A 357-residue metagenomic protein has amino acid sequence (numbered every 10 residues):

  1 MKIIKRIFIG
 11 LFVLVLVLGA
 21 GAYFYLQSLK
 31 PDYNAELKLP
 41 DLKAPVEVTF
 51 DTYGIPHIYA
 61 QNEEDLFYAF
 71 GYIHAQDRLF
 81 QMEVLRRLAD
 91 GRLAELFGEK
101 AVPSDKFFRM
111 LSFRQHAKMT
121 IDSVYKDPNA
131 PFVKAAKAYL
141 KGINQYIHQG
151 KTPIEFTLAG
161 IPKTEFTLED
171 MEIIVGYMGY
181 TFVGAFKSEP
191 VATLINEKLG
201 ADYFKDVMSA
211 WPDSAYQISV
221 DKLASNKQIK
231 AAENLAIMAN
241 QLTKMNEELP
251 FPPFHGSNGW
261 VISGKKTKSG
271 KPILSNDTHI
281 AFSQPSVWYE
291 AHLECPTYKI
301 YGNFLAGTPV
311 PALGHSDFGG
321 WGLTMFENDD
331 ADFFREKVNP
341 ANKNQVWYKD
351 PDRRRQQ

Functional and structural regions predicted by a protein language model:
M1-V17: N-terminal Sec-pathway targeting helices
I7-F12, A69-D77, A341-R355: Short, charge-rich amphipathic segments
A20-A35, V287-A291, P340-N344: Short, basic/low-complexity N-terminal boundary segments at the transition from targeting/disordered tails
Y23-I273, T278, G302, V310: Substrate-recognition/specificity elements adjacent to catalytic centers across diverse enzyme folds
Y59, F67-Y68, F182, G270-K271 (+5 more regions): Short helix/loop capping segments that flank catalytic or ligand/cofactor-binding pockets
G256-N258, S269, V287, T308 (+2 more regions): Residues that flank catalytic or metal-binding motifs in active/ligand-binding sites
E294: Active-site beta-strand/loop architecture of penicillin-binding DD-peptidases
K299-Y301, L305-Q357: Compact, glycine/acidic-enriched structural inserts
